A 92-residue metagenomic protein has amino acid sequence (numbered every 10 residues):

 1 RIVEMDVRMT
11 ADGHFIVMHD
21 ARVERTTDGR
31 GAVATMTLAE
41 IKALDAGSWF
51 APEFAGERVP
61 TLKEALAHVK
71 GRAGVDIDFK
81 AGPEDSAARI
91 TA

Functional and structural regions predicted by a protein language model:
R1-M9: Catalytic domains of carbohydrate-active enzymes, especially glycoside hydrolases
T10-H14: Acidic helix-start/capping segments at beta-turn-to-alpha-helix junctions
H19-A92: Metal-dependent phosphodiesterase/phospholipase catalytic core, i.e., the His/Asp/Glu-rich active-site region
